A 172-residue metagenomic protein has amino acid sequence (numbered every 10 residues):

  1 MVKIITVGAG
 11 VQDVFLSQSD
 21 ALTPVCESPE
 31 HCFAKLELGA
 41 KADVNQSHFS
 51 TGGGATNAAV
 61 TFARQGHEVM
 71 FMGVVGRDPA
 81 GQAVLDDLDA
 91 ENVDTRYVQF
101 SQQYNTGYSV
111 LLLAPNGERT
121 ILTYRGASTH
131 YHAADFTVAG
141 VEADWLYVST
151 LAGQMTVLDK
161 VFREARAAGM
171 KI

Functional and structural regions predicted by a protein language model:
M1-M72: Glycine-rich phosphate/adenosyl-contacting loop at the front of the ribokinase-like
M1-V25, S47, D86-F100, L113-I172: Ribokinase/PfkB-type carbohydrate-kinase core domain
V2, T106-Y108: Change "...and in nucleic-acid phosphodiester-cleaving endonucleases..." to "...and in nucleic-acid processing enzymes
G10, G54-T56, V75-D78, S109 (+2 more regions): Gly/Ser/Thr-rich beta-alpha loop segments that engage phosphate groups in nucleotides
S50, V75-G76, A152-G153: Residues that cap or flank secondary-structure elements
A55-A59, G81, L158: A general structural signal for well-ordered alpha-helical segments in protein cores
E68-Y97: A glycine-rich beta-to-alpha transition motif near the start of alpha/beta enzyme domains, typified by
Q102-Y104: Short, glycine-/polar-rich solvent-exposed loops and beta-turns at beta-strand/coil boundaries
